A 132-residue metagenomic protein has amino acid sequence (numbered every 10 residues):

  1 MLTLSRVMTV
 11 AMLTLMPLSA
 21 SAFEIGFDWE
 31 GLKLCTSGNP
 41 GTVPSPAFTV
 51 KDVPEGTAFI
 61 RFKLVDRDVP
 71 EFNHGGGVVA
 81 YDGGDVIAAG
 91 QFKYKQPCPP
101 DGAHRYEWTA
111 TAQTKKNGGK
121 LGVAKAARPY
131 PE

Functional and structural regions predicted by a protein language model:
M1-R6: Positively charged n-region of N-terminal signal peptides that target proteins for export
V7-P17: Bacterial N-terminal signal peptides
A20-E132: N-terminus-centered regions that define maturation/targeting leaders and the start of the first functional domain
